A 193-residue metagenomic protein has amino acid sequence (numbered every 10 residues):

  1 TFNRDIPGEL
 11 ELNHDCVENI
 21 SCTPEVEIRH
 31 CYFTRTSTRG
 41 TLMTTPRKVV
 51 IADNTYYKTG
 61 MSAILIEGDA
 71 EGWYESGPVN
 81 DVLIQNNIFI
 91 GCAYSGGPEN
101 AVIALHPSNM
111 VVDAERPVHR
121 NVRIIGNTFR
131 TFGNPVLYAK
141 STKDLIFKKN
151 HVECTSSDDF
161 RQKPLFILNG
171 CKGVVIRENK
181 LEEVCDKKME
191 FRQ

Functional and structural regions predicted by a protein language model:
T1-H30, T34-R35: Small/polar beta-strand repeat architecture
R4, T55, T128, A139-S141: Non-cytosolic beta-sheet module surface loops
H14-V17, T38-G40, A70-E75, H106-A114 (+1 more regions): Short, recurring structural edge motifs at helix starts
T23, I28, T36, T41 (+15 more regions): Parallel beta-helix/beta-solenoid
S37-T44, G60-E67, F89, A93-A101 (+3 more regions): Short glycine/acidic-rich loop motifs that flank beta-strands on beta-rich extracellular proteins
P46, Y56-S62, E67-E71, D81 (+3 more regions): Active/binding-pocket-proximal capping segment
